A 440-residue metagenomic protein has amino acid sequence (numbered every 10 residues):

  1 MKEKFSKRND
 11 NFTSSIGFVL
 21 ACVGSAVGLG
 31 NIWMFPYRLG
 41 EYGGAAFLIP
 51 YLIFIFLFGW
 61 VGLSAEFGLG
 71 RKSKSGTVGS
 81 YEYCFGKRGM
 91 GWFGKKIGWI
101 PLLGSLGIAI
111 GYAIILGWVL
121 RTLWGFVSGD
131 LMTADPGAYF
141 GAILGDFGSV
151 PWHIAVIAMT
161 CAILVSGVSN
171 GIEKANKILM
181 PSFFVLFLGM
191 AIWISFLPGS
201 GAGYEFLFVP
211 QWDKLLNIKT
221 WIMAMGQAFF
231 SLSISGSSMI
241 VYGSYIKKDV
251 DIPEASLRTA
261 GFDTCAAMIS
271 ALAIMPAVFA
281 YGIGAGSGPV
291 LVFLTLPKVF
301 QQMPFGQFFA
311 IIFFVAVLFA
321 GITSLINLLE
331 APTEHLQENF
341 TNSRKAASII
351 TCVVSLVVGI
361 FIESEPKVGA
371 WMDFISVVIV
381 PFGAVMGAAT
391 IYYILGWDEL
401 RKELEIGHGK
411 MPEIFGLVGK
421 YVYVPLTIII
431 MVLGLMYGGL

Functional and structural regions predicted by a protein language model:
M1-W33, G62-F67, R71-K96, T220 (+2 more regions): Membrane-interface "cap" regions at the ends of multi-pass membrane proteins
K2-R8, F12, E173, K177-I322 (+1 more regions): Membrane-embedded translocation segments of transport machinery
S6-D10, R38-Y42, K72-I100, A113-G171 (+5 more regions): Inter-helical loop and helix-membrane interface segments of multi-pass membrane transporters/permeases
N11-C22, L48-P50, M90-L106, W152-V156 (+6 more regions): Select transmembrane alpha-helical segments in multipass membrane proteins
G17-V19, S25, S149-P151, F262-M268 (+4 more regions): Loop-to-transmembrane helix boundary motifs in multi-pass membrane proteins
L29-R38, Y42-A45, T160-E173, I192-E205 (+8 more regions): Transmembrane helix-loop junctions in multi-pass membrane proteins
M34-Y51, G70-G76, W118, G171-L179 (+7 more regions): Transmembrane helix-loop boundary segments of multi-pass membrane transporters
I97-L102, P332-T333, F340-C352, F374-L435: C-terminal membrane-solvent junction of multi-pass transporters and transport-like membrane proteins
